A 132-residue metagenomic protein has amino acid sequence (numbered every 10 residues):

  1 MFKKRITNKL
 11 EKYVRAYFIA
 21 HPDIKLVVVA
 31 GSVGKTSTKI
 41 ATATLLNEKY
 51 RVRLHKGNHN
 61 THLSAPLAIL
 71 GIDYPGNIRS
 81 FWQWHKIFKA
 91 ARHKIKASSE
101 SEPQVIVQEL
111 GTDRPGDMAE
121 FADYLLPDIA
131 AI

Functional and structural regions predicted by a protein language model:
M1, Y17, H21, G31-S32: Conserved, well-structured beta-alpha core segment at the onset of a catalytic domain
M1-Y13: N-terminal pre-Walker A segment at the start of P-loop NTPase domains
K12-H21, N47-I132: ATP-dependent carboxylate-amine ligase catalytic core
P22-L26: Pre-Walker A (Motif I) flank of P-loop NTPase domains
V29, S37-K56: A conserved segment at the C-terminal end of the G1
V29-G31, V107-Q108: Hydrophobic Val/Ile/Leu positions in short beta-strands of Rossmann-like dinucleotide-binding domains
V33-S37, T112: Residue-level detector of alpha-helix initiation sites
